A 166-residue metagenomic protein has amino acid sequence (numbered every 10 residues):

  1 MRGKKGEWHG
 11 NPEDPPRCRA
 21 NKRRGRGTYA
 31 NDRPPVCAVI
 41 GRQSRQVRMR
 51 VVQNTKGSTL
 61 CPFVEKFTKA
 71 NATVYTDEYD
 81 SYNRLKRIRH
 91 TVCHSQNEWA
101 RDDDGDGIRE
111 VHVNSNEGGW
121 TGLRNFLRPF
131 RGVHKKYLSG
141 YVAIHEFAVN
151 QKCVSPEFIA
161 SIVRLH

Functional and structural regions predicted by a protein language model:
M1-H166: Residue-level recognition of single "structural anchor" positions that define or cap local secondary structure
